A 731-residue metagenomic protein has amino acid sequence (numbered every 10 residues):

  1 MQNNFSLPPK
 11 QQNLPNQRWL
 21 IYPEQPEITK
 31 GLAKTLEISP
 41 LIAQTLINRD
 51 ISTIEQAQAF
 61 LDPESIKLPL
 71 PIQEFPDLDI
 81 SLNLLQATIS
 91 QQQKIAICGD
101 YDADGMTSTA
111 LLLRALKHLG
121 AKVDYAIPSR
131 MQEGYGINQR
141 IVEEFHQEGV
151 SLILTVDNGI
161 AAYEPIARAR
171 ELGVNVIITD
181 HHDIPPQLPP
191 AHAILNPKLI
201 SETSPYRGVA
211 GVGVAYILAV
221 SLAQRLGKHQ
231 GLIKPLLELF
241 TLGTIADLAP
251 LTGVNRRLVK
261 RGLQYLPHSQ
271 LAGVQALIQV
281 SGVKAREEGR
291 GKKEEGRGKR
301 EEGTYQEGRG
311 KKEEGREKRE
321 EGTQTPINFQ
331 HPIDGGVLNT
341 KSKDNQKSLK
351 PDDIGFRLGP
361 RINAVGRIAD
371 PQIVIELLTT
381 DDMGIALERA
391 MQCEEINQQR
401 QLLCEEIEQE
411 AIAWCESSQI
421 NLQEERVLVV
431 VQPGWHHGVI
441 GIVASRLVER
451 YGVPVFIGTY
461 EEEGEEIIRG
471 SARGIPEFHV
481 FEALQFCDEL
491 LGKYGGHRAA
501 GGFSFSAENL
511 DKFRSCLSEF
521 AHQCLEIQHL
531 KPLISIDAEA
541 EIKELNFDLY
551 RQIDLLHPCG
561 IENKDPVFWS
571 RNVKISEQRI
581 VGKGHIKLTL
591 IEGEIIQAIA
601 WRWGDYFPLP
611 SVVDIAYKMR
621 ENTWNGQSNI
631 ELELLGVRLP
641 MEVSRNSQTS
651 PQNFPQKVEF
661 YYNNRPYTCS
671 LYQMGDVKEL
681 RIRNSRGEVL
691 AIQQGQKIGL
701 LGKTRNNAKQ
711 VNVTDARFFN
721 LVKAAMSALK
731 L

Functional and structural regions predicted by a protein language model:
P8, K117, K122, R256-S281 (+6 more regions): Acidic, two-metal ion nucleic-acid-processing modules in DNA metabolism proteins
N13-P15, Y22-S151, Q224-G289, G303 (+3 more regions): Hydrophobic helix-and-loop "lid/oligomerization" segment in the mid-to-C-terminal part of catalytic domains
D100-Y101, P128-M131, N158-G159, H181-I184 (+5 more regions): Short, ordered loop/turn segments at secondary-structure junctions
S108-L112, Y163-L172, H181-H182, P189-P190 (+1 more regions): Short Gly/Thr/Asp-enriched flexible loops that form oxyanion-binding sites at enzyme active sites
A162-Y163, D247: Intrinsically disordered, low-complexity regulatory tails of plant transcription factors and co-regulators
P190-K228, I233, L237-I245: Short alpha-helices
S281-E320, P326-I333: Short, basic, low-complexity termini and linkers enriched in Ser/Thr/Gly/Pro that act as targeting/leader peptides
